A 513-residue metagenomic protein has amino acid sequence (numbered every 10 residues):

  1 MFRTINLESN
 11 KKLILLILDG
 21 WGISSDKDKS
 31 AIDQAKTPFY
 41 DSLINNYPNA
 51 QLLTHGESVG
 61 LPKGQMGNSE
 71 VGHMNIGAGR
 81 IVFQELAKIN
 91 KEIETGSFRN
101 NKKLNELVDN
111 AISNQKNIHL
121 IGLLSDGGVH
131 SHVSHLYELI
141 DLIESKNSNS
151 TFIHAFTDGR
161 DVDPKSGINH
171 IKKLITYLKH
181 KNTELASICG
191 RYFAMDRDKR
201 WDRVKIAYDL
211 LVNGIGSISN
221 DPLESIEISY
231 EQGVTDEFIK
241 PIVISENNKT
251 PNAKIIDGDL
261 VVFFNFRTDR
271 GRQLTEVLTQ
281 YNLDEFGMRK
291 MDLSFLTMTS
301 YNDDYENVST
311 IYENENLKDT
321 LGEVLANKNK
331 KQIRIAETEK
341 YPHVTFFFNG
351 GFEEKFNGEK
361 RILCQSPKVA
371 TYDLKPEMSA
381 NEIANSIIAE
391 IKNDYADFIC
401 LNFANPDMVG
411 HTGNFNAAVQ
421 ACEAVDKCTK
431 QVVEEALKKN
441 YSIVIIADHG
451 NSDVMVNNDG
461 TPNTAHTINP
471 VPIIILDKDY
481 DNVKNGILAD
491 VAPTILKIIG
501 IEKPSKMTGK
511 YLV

Functional and structural regions predicted by a protein language model:
M1-V513: Feature captures the catalytic ectodomains and active-site-proximal regions of enzymes that hydrolyze or transfer
